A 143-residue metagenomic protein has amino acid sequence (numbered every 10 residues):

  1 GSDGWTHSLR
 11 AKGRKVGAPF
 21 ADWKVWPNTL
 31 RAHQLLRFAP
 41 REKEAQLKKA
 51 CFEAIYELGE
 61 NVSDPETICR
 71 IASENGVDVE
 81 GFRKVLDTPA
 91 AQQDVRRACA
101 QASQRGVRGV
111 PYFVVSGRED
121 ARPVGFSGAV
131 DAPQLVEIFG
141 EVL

Functional and structural regions predicted by a protein language model:
G1-L58: Structural alpha/beta surface segment adjacent to cysteine/selenocysteine redox centers across thiol/disulfide enzymes
R37, R41-L143: C-terminal cap of thioredoxin/glutaredoxin-like
